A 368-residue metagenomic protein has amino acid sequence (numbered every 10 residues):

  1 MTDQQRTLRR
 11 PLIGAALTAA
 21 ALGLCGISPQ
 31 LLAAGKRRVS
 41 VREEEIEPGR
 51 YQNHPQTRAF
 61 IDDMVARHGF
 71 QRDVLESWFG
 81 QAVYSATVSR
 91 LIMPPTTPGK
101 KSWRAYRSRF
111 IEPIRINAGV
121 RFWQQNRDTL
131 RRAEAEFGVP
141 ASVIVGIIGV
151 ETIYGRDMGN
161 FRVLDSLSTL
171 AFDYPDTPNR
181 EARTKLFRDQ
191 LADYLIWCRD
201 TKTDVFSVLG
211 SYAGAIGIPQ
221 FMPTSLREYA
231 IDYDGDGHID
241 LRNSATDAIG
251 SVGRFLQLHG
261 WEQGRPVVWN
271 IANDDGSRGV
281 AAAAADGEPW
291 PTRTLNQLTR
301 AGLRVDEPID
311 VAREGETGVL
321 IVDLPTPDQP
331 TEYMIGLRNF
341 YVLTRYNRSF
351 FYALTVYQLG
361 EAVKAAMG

Functional and structural regions predicted by a protein language model:
D3-Q5, P11-A34: N-terminal export signals
A34-Q125, R131-E134: An acidic, Gly/Ser/Thr/Pro-rich helix-cap/linker signature
I61, V65, L195, G253-Q257 (+1 more regions): Non-transmembrane alpha-helical segments in soluble domains of secreted/periplasmic/extracellular proteins
H68-F79, A141, Y233-D240, Q263-R265: Short, surface-exposed acidic
Q81-S85, V150-Y154, A362: A short structural micro-motif
W103-G250: Acidic/His-rich structured neighborhood in mature extracellular/periplasmic domains
V205-V311: Flexible, glycine-rich surface segments
A283-G368: C-terminal soluble interaction/assembly domains
